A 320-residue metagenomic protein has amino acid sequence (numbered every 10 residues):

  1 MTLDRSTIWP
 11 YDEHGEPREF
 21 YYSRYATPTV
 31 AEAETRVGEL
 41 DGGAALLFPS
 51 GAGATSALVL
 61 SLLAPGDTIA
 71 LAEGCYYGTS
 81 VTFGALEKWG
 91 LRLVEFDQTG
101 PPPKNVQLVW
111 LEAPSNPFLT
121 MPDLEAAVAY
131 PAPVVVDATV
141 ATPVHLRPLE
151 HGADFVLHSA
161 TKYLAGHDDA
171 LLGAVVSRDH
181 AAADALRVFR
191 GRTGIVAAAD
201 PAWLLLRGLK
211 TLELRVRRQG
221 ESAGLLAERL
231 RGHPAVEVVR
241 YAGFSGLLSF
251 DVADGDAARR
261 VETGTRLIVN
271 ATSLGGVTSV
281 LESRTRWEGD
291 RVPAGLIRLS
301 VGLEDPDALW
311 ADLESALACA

Functional and structural regions predicted by a protein language model:
M1-D4, V175: Short conserved active-site loop signatures built around small residues
T2, A223-G224, R240-S249: Conserved glycine-rich beta-strand-loop-beta hairpin in the small C-terminal domain of fold type I
T2, I8-A57, S61, G74-A85: Conserved N-terminal alpha-helix of the aminotransferase class I/II PLP-enzyme fold
A44-A235, R240: Conserved PLP-enzyme active-site core in the AAT-like
A85, L93-E95, R215, S279-A320: PLP-dependent enzyme catalytic core of the Aspartate aminotransferase-like
P101, G255-R260, D305-A311: Short, conserved charged micro-motifs
L186, R259-R266, D312-L317: Short amphipathic alpha-helices in soluble, non-transmembrane regions that often serve as interface/regulatory elements
A242-I297, V301: Conserved C-terminal alpha-helix-loop-beta "cap" of PLP-dependent enzymes that closes/shapes the active-site mouth
